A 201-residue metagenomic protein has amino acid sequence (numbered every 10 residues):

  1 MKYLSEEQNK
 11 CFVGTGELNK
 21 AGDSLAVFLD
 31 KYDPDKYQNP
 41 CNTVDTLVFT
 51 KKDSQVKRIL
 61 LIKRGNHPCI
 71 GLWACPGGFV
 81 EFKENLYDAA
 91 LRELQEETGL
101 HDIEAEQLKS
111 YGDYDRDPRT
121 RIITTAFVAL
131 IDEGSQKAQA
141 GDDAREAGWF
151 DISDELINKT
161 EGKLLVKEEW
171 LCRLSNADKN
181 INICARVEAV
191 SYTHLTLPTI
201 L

Functional and structural regions predicted by a protein language model:
M1-F12, K167: Extended, hydrophobic interaction surfaces within ordered domains
E7-D45: Acidic, metal-coordinating catalytic segment for phosphate/diphosphate chemistry, firing primarily on the Nudix
K31-I59, T125-V128: Conserved N-terminal beta-strand and adjoining loop/helix that marks the start of the Nudix/MutT-like hydrolase domain
D33-Y37, C41, G77-E84, D113-D117: Short, charged/polar micro-motifs that form catalytic or ligand-binding hotspots
N42, Y87, L91, G99-A189: Active-site segment of metal-dependent pyrophosphate-handling enzymes, primarily the Nudix hydrolase catalytic core
V48-T50, K63, I131, D151: Residue-level signal for short segments within beta-strands and strand-turn junctions of well-structured beta-sheet
S54-I103, S110: Conserved Nudix-box catalytic region and its N-terminal flanking loop in Nudix hydrolases and closely related
T193-T199: Conserved small/polar residues in nucleotide/adenosyl-binding loops
